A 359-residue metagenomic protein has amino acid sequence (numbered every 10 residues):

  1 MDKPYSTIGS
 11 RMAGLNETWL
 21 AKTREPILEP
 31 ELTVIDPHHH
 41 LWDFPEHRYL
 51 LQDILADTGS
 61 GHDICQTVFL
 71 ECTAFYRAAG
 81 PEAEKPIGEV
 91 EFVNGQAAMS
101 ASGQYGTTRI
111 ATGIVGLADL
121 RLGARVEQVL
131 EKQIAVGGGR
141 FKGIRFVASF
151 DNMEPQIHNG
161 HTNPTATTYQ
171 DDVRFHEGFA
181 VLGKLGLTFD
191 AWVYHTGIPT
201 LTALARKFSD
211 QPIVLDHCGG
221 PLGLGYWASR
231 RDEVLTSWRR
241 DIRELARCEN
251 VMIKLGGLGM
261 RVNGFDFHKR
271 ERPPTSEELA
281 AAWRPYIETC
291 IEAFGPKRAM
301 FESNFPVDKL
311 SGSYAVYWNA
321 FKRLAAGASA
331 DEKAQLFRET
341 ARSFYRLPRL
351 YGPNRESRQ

Functional and structural regions predicted by a protein language model:
M1-T33, Y49-D57, C65-Q66, P285-T289 (+2 more regions): Mid-to-C-terminal alpha-helical segments outside catalytic/metal-binding sites
K3-K22, P81-G197, A203-R206, G219 (+2 more regions): Active-site gating/metal-coordination segments in enzymes
P4-S6, S10-M12, T165-M300, S311 (+2 more regions): Catalytic pocket-lining loop regions of alpha/beta-barrel enzymes, especially the amidohydrolase/enolase/GH5 lineages
P30-T33, H62-Q66, G106-G113, G137-K142 (+5 more regions): Short, well-ordered coil/turn segments that N-cap beta-strands
T33-F44, L215-C218: Histidine-centered catalytic micro-motifs
H38, T67, V93, I114 (+7 more regions): Conserved, mostly hydrophobic/aromatic
H40, T73, D119, V147-S149 (+3 more regions): Catalytic metal-binding/acid-base residues of hydrolase active sites
F44-R109: Alpha-helical scaffold segments that flank or form the walls of functional sites
